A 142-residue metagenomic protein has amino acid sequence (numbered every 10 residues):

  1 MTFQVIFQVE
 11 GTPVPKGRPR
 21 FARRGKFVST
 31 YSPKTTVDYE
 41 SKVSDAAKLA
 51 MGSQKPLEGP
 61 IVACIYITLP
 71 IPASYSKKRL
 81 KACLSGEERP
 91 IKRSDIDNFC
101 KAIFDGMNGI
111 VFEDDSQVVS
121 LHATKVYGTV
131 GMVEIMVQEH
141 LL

Functional and structural regions predicted by a protein language model:
M1-L142: Acidic, proline/glycine-enriched N-terminal capping motif
